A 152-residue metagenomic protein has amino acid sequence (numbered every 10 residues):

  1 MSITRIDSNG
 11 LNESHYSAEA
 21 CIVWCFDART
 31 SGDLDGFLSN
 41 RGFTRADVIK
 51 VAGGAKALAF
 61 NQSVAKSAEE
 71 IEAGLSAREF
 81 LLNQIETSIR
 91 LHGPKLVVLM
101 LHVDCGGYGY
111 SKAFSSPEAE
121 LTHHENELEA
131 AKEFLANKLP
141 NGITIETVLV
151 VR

Functional and structural regions predicted by a protein language model:
M1-L34, A52-V64, E70-L81, T87-L96 (+1 more regions): Divalent-metal-activated hydrolytic enzyme cores
D35-R41: Short Gly/aromatic-enriched secondary-structure transition segments
V48: Glycine/small-residue-rich phosphate/adenosyl-binding loop
H102: Acidic/histidine-rich, metal-coordinating catalytic segments
